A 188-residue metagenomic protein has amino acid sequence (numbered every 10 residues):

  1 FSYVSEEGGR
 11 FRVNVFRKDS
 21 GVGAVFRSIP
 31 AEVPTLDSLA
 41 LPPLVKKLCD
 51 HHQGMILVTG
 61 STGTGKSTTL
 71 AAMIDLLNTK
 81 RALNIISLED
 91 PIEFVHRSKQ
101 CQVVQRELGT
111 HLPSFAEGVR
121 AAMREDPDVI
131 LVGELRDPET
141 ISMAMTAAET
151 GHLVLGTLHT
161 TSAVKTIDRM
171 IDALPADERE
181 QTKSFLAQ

Functional and structural regions predicted by a protein language model:
F1-Q188: Short, flexible helix-loop junctions that flank or precede catalytic/ligand sites
